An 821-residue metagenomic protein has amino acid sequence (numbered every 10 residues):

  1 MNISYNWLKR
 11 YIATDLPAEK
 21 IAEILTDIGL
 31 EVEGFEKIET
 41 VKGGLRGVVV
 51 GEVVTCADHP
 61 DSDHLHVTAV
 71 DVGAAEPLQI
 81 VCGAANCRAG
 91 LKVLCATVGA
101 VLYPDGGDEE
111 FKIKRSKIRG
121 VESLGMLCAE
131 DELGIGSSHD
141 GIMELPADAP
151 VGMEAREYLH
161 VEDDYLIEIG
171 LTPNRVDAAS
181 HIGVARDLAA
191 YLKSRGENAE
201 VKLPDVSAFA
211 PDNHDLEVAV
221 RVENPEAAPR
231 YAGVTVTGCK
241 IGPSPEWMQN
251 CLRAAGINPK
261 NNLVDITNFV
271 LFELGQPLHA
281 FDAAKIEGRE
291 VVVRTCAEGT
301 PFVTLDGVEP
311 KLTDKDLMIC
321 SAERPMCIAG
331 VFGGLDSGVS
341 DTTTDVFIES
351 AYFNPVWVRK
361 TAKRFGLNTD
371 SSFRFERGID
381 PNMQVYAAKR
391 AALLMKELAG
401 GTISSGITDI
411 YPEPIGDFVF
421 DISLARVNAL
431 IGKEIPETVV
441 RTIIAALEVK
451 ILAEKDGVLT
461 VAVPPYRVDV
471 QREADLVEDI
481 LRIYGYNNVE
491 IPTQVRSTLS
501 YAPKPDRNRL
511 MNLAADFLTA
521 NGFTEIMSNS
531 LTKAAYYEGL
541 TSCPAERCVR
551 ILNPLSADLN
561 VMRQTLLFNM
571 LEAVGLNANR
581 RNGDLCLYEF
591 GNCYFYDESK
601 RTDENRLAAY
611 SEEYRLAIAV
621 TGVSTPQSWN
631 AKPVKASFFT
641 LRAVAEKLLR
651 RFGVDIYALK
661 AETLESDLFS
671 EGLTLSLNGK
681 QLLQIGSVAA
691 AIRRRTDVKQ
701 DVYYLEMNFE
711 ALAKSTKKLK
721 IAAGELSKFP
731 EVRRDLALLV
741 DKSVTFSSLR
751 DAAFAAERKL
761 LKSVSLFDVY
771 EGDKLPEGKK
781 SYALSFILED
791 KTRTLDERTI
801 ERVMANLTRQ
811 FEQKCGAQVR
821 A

Functional and structural regions predicted by a protein language model:
M1-D212, F347, G366, D370 (+3 more regions): Phosphate-backbone binding interfaces of nucleic-acid-interacting proteins
N2, E19, D27, T442-A453 (+6 more regions): A carboxyl-terminal module marker
Y5, E23, D27-I28, T40 (+2 more regions): Glycine/proline-enriched, intrinsically flexible loops and inter-domain linkers
V49-I80, G152, Q249, T267-D336: Conserved mixed alpha/beta core segments that line enzyme active sites in large multi-domain catalysts
S116, V292-F332, D336-V339, V495-E612 (+3 more regions): Class II aminoacyl-tRNA synthetase-like tRNA-binding/catalytic domains
R119-G134, G141-E144, A155-Y165, V292 (+5 more regions): Mobile "lid/hinge" segments at catalytic clefts and subdomain interfaces of large enzymes
L192-V222, A399-V427, K433-E434, L476: Terminal amphipathic helices with adjacent charged low-complexity linkers/tails
F420-L424, N428-L585, R734, I787-K791 (+1 more regions): Extended, well-folded interaction surfaces typified by the phenylalanyl-tRNA synthetase beta subunit core
